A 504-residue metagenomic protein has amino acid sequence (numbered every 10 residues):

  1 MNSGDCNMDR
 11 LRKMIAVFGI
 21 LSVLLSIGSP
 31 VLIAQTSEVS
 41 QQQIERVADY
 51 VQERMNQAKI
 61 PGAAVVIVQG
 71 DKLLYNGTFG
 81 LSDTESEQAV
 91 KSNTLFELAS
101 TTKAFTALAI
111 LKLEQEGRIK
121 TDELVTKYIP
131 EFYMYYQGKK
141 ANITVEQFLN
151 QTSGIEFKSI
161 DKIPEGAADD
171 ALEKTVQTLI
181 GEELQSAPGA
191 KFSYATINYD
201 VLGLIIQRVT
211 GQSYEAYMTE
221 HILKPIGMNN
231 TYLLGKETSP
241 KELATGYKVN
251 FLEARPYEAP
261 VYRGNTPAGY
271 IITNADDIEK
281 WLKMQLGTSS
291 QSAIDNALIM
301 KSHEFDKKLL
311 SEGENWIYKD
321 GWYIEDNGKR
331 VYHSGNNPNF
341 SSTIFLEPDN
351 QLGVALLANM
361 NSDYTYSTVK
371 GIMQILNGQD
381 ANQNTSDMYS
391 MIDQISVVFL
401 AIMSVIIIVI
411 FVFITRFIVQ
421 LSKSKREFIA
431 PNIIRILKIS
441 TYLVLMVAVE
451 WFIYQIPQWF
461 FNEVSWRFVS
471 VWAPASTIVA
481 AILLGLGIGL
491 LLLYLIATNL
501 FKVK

Functional and structural regions predicted by a protein language model:
C6-F18: Bacterial N-terminal signal peptides that target proteins for export
F18-S26: Bacterial N-terminal signal peptides
L21, V31-L32: Cleavable N-terminal signal peptides
Q35-A63, I67-Q69, L73, Q212 (+1 more regions): Catalytic loop of the DD-peptidase/beta-lactamase superfamily, centered on the K-T-G motif and neighboring
Q42, R46, Y50, S100 (+14 more regions): Extracytoplasmic/secreted proteins, especially bacterial periplasmic and envelope-associated proteins
Q57-A64, S86-Q147, S186-T196, T266 (+3 more regions): Short active-site loop at a secondary-structure junction that contains or immediately precedes the catalytic residue(s)
L73-F79: Amphipathic coiled-coil signal-relay and dimerization helices
D83, Q137-P338: Short, surface-exposed loop or secondary-structure junction motifs that flank catalytic or metal-binding residues
